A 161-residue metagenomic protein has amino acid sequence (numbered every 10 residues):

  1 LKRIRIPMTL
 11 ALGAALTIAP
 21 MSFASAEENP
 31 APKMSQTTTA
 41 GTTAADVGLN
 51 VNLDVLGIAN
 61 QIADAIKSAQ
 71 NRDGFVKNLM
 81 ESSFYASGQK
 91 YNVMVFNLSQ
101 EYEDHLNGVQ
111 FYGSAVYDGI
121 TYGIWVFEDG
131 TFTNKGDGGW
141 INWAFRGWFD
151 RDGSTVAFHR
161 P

Functional and structural regions predicted by a protein language model:
L1-L10: Bacterial N-terminal signal peptides that target proteins for export
R5-I6, A31, T39-T42: N-terminal intrinsically disordered, low-complexity tails enriched in polar/charged
T9-A19: Bacterial N-terminal signal peptides
P20-T37: Sec-dependent signal peptide cleavage junction
Q36-V76: Membrane-inserting effector segments that mediate pore formation, membrane fusion, or transient membrane insertion
N71-P161: Amphipathic, membrane-inserting segments
